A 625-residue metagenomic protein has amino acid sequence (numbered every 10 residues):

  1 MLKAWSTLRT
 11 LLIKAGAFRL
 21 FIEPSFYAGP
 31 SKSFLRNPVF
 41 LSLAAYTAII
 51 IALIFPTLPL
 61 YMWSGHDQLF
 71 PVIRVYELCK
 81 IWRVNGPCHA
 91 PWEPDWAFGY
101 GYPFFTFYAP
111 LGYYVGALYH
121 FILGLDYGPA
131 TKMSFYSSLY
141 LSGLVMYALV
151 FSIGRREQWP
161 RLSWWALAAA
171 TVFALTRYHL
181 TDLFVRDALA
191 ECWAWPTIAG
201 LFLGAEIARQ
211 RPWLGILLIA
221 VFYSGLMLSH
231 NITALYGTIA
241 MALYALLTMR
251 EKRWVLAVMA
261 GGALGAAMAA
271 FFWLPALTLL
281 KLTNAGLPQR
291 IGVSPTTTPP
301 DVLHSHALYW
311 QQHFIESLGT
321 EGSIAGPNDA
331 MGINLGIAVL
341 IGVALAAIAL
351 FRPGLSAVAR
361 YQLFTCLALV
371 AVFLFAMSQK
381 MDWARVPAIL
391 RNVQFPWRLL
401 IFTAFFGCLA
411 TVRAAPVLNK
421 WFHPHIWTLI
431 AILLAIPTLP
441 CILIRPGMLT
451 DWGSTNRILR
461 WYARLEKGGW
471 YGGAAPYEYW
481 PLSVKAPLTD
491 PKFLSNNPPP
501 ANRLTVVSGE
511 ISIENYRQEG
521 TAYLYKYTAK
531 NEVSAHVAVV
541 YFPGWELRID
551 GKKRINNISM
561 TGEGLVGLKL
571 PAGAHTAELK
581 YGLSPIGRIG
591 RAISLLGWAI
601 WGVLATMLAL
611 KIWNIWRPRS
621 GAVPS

Functional and structural regions predicted by a protein language model:
M1-P56, H425-A431, A599-S625: Start-transfer (signal-anchor) and selected internal transmembrane alpha helices of multi-pass inner/ER membrane
A28, G262-A266, A415-L443, G597: Signature aromatic-anchored transmembrane alpha helix within multi-pass, membrane-resident enzymes that catalyze glycan
P30-N37, M249-V258, V343-D382, W421-P424 (+1 more regions): Membrane-interface helix-loop-helix junctions at transmembrane boundaries of multi-pass membrane enzymes, predominantly
S42-L53, F105, F121, S134-I153 (+5 more regions): Membrane-embedded helix bundles of polyisoprenyl
A48-S142, T171, T176-R177, T181-A194 (+1 more regions): Membrane-interface coil-to-helix junctions
I49-L60, I81-P87, L123, L167-R186 (+5 more regions): Membrane-interface helix-loop junctions at the exits of transmembrane helices
G261-F351, Q362, W452-T505, I513-N515: Periplasmic/ER-lumenal interhelical loops and adjacent helix-loop junctions in multi-pass membrane proteins
N497-R619: Active-site-proximal, structured, solvent-exposed surfaces of multi-pass membrane proteins that position macromolecular
